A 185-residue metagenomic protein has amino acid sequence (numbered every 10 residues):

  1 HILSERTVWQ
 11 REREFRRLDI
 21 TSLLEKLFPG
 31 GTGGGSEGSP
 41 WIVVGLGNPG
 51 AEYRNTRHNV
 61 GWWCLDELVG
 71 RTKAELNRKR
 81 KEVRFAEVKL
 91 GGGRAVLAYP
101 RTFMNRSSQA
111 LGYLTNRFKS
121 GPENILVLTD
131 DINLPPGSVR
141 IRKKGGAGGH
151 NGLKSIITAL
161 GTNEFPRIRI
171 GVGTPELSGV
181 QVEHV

Functional and structural regions predicted by a protein language model:
H1-Q10: Extreme N-terminal basic, low-complexity initiation segments that serve as generic localization/processing leaders
W9, E14-K144, K154, T158 (+2 more regions): Nucleotide and nucleotide-moiety/phosphate-recognizing core
A147: Conserved TIR/SEFIR loop-to-helix hotspot centered on a Trp-containing motif with a nearby acidic residue
E183-V185: Active-site-adjacent mobile loop/cap segments within catalytic or ligand-binding domains
